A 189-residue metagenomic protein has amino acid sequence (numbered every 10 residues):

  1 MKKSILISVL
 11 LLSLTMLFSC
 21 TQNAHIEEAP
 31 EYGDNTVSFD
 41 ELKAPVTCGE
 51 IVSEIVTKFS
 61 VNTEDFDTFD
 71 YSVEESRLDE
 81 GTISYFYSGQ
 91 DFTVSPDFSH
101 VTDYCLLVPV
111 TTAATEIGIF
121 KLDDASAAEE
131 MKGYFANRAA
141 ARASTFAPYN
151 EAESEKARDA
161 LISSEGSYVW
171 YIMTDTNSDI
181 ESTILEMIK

Functional and structural regions predicted by a protein language model:
M1-L6: Positively charged n-region of N-terminal signal peptides that target proteins for export
L11-L12: Repetitive helical segments and hydrophobic/amphipathic motifs
T15-S19: C-terminal motif of bacterial Sec signal peptides marking the signal peptidase cleavage site
T21-E116, L122-K189: Soluble, non-membrane globular domain cores that form compact, hydrophobic packing and curved binding surfaces
